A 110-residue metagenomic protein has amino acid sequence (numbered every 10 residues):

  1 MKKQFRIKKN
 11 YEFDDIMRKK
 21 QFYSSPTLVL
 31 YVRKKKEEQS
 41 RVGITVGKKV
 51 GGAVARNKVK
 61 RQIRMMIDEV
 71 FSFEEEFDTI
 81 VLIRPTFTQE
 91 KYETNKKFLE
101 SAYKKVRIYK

Functional and structural regions predicted by a protein language model:
M1-K110: Positively charged, solvent-exposed patches that mediate nucleic-acid binding
